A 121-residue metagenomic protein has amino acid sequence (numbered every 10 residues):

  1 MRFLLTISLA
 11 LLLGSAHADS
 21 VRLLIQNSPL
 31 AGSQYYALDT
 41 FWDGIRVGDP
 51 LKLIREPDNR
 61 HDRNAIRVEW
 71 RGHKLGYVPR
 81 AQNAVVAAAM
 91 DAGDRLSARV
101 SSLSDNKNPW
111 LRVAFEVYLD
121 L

Functional and structural regions predicted by a protein language model:
R2-L9, G14-L121: Conserved active-site motif detector
